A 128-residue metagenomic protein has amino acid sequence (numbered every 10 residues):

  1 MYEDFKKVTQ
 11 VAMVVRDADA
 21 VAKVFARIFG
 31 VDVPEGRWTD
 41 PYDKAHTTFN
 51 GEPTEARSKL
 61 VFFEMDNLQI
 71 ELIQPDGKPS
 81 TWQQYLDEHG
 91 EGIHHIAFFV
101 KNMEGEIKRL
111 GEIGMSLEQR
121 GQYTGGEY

Functional and structural regions predicted by a protein language model:
M1-K7: Extreme N-terminus of proteins, especially the signal/transit-peptide cleavage junction and the first residues
E3, V14-D66, G105-E127: Core segments of cupin and vicinal oxygen chelate
V8-R16, L60-L68, Y85-N102: Vicinal oxygen chelate
V11-A12, E71-P75, A97, K108-R109 (+1 more regions): A structural feature that tracks compact, well-ordered secondary-structure segments with a strong bias toward
T39, P75-G77, K101: Histidine- and/or cysteine-centered catalytic micro-motif in compact active-site loops
D40-P41, I73, E88-G90: Short, charged/polar low-complexity linear motifs in solvent-exposed/disordered segments
D76-P79, D87: Glycine-rich, pocket-lining loop/helix-strand segments that form or immediately flank
W82: Zn2+-dependent peptidoglycan hydrolase active-site motif and core
